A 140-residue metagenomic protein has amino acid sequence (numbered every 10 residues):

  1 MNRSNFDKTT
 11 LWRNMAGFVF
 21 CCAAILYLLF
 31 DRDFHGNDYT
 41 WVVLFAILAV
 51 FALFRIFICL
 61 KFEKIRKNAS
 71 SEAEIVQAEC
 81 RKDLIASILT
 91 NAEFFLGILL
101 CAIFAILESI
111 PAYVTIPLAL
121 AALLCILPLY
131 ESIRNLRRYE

Functional and structural regions predicted by a protein language model:
M1-F20, E131-E140: Cytosolic-side membrane-entry/anchor segment at the start of a transmembrane helix
R3, N68-L89: Short membrane-interface loop/juxtamembrane segments of multi-pass integral membrane proteins
V19-F20, R81-A105, A119-L127: Hydrophobic alpha-helical membrane segments
L26-G36, C101-S109: Juxtamembrane "helix-exit" motif on the non-cytosolic side of transmembrane helices
N37-F51, A122: Alpha-helical transmembrane segments
A52-A69: Membrane-water interface of transmembrane alpha-helices
E72, L107-A112: Transmembrane helix interruption/hinge and helix-loop junction motifs
I116-E140: Alpha-helical transmembrane segments and their immediate juxtamembrane interface regions
